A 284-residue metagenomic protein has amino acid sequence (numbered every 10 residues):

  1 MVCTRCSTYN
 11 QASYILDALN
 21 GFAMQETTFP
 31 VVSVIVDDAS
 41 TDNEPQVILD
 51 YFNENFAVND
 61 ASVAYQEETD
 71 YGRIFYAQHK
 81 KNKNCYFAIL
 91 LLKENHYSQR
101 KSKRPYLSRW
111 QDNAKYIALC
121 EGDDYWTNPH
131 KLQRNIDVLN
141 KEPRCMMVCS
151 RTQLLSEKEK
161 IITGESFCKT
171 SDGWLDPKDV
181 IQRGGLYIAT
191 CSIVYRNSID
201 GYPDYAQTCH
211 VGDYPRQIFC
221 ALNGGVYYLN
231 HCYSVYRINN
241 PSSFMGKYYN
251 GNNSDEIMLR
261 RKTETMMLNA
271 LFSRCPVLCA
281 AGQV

Functional and structural regions predicted by a protein language model:
M1-C3, V32, P215: Cell-envelope/extracellular polymer assembly enzymes that use nucleotide-activated donors
Q11-M24, Q46: Short, well-formed alpha-helical segments that are part of the catalytic scaffolds of diverse glycosyltransferases
A23-L90: Acidic donor-binding segment of Leloir-type glycosyltransferases
R104-Y116: Active-site nucleotide-sugar/metal-binding loop of Leloir-type enzymes
Y125, P129-T163: Conserved donor NDP-sugar-binding/catalytic core segment of glycosyltransferases
S150, F167-N252: Conserved nucleotide-sugar donor-binding catalytic segment
C232, Y236-N240, G246-L278: Catalytic core of nucleotide-sugar-dependent glycosyltransferases
